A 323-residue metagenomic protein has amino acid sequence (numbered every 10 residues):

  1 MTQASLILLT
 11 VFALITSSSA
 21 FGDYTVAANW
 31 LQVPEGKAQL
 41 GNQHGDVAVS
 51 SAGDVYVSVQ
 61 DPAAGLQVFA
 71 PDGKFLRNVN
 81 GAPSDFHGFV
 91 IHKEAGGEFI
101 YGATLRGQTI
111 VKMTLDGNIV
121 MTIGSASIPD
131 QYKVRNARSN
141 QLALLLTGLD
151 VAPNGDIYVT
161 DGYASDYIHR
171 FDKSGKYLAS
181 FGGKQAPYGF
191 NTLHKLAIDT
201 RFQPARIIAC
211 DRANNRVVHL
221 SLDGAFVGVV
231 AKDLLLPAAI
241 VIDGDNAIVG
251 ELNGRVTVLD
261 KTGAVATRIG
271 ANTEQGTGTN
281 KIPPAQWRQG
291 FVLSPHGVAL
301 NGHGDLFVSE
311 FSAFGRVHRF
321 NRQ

Functional and structural regions predicted by a protein language model:
N29-K37, M121-N140, K176-Y188, R268-G290: Surface-exposed loop and turn segments in beta-propeller and other repeat-based domains that flank or scaffold
L31-A64: Beta-strand-rich domains and repeat architectures in extracellular enzymes and scaffolds, especially beta-propellers
P34, A64-I100, L105: Blade-loop segments of beta-propeller domains
A38-S51, A82-G96, I128-D156, A186-R206 (+4 more regions): Beta-rich, blade/repeat-based domains predominating in secreted/periplasmic proteins but also intracellular
D54-V57, F99-Y101, D156-Y158, R206-I208 (+3 more regions): Conserved beta-propeller blade signature
Q60-D61, L105, G162-Y163, R201 (+3 more regions): Short loop/turn segments immediately following the C-termini of beta-strands
A70-K74, T114-N118, D172-K176, S221-D223 (+2 more regions): Short loop/turn segments that connect beta-strands within beta-propeller blades
L293-Q323: Blade-level signature of beta-propeller repeat domains, shared across WD40, Kelch, NHL, RCC1 and BNR/Asp-box propellers
